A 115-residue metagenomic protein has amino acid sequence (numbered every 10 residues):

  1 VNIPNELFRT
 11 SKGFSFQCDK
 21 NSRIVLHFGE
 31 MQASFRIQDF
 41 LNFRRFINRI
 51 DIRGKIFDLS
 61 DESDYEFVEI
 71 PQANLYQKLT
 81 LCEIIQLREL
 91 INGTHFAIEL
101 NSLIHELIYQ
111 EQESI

Functional and structural regions predicted by a protein language model:
V1-I115: Positively charged, low-complexity terminal tracts and the immediately adjacent first secondary-structure elements
